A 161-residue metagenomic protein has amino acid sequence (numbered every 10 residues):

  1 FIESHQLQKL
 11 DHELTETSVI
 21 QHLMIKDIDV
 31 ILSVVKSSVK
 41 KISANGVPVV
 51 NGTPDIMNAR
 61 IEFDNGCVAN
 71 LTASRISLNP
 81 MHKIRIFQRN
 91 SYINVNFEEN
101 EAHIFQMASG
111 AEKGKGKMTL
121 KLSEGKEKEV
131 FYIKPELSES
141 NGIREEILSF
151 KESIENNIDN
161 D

Functional and structural regions predicted by a protein language model:
F1, N156-D161: Short, intrinsically disordered, charge-balanced linker/junction segments flanking boundaries in proteins
F1-L14, I20-Q21, D27: A contiguous active-site-proximal alpha/beta segment in oxidoreductase catalytic domains
Q6-K9, G46-V49, S109-A111: Residue-level detector of flexible, active-site-proximal loop/helix-junction positions within diverse enzyme catalytic
Q8-K9, S123-V130: Short, basic/glycine-rich phosphate-binding loops at helix/coil junctions that contact nucleotide phosphates
T15-Q21, Y132-N141: A short glycine-threonine-serine/GTX helix/turn-capping micro-motif
I25-M107, S140-I158: Contiguous beta-strand/loop segments that form the cofactor/metal-binding neighborhood of enzyme cores
V95, E101-K126: Mobile, glycine-enriched helix-loop/loop "lid" segments at the mouths of ligand-binding/catalytic clefts that gate
